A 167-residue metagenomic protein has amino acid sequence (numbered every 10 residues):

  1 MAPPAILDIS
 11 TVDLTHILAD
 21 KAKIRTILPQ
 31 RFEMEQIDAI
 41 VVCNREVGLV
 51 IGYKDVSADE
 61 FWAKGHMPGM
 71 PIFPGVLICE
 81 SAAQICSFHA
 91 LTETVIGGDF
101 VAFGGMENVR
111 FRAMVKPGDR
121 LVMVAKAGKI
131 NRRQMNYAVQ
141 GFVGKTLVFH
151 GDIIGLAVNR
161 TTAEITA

Functional and structural regions predicted by a protein language model:
M1-I37, V42: N-terminal leader/capping segments at the start of a protein or of a new domain
A2, I9-L18, C86-V124, V148-H150 (+1 more regions): Hydrophobic beta-strand-centered segment that forms part of the acyl-chain substrate-binding groove
R25, G69-M70, F111-A113: Beta-strand-rich interaction surfaces with strong enrichment in secreted/lumenal proteins
F32-F73: Catalytic strand-loop segment that frames the active site of acyl-thioester-processing enzymes
M34-Q36, L121, M135: Hydrophobic core residues within well-ordered beta-strands of beta-rich domains
I40, F73-I96: Active-site helix/loop of acyl-thioester processing domains in fatty-acid/polyketide metabolism, spanning hotdog-fold
C43-V47, K129-Q134: Short, conserved beta-turn/loop elements at beta-strand boundaries and strand-helix junctions
I130, Q134-A163: Mixed-charge, glycine-accented linear interaction segment located at domain edges/termini
